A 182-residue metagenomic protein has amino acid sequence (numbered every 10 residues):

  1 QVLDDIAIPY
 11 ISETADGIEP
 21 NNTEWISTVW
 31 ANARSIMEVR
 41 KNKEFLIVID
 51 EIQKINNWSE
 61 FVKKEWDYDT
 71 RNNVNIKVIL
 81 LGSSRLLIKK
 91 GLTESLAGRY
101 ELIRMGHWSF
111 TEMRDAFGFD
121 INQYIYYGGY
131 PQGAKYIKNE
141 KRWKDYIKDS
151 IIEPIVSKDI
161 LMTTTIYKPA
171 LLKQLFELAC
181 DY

Functional and structural regions predicted by a protein language model:
Q1-I8: P-loop NTPase Walker A phosphate-binding motif
I11-F45: Short glycine-rich substrate-engagement loop in P-loop NTPases that contacts/grips substrate
E19, I52-N56, L87-I88, G133: Catalytic P-loop NTPase motifs of RecA-like helicase/translocase cores
V39-V62: Conserved P-loop NTPase "ATPase switch" module shared by AAA+ and STAND
E51, L80-L86, G91, H107-W108: A short beta-strand-to-loop transition that corresponds to the Sensor-1 phosphate-sensing loop of AAA+ P-loop ATPases
S59-L80, E94: Conserved catalytic/switch belt of AAA+ P-loop NTPases
L86-E101, F117-F119: Short regulatory helix/loop adjacent to the ATP-binding pocket of P-loop NTPases
H107-Y182: Interdomain hinge/linker elements that couple catalytic modules in large macromolecular machines
